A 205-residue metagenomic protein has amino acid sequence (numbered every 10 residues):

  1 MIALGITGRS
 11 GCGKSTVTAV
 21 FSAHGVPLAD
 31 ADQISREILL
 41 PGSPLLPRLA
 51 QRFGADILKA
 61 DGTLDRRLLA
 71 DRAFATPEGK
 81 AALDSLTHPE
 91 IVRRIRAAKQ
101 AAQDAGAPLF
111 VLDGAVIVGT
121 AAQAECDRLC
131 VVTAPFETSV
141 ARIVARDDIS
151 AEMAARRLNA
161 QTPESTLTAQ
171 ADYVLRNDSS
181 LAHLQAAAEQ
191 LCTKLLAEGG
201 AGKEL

Functional and structural regions predicted by a protein language model:
I6: Hydrophobic anchor at the beta1->P-loop junction of P-loop NTPases
R9, F21: P-loop (Walker A) phosphate-binding loop of NTP-binding proteins
C12: ATP-binding Walker
S15: Walker A/P-loop
V26-L40: Short beta-strand-centered segment that lines the nucleotide-binding/catalytic pocket of NTP-utilizing
R36-P108: ATP-dependent small-molecule kinase phosphotransfer cores that center on conserved nucleotide phosphate-binding segments
R94-I95, A102, A124-E125, A145 (+2 more regions): Small-molecule kinase domains that catalyze NTP-dependent phosphoryl transfer to phosphate-bearing small molecules
R96-A105, L109-A145: ATP-dependent NMP and nucleoside kinases share a basic, alpha-helical "lid"
